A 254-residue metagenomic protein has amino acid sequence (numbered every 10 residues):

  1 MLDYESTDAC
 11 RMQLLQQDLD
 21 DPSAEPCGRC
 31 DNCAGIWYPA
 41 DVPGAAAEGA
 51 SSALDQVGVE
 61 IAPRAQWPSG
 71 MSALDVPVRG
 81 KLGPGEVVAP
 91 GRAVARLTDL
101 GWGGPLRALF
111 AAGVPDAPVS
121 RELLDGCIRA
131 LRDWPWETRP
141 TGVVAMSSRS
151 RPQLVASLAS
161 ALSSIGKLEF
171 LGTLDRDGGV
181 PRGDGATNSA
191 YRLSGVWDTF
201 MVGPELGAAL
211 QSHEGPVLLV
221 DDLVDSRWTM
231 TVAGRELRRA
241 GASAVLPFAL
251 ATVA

Functional and structural regions predicted by a protein language model:
M1-G85: C-terminal accessory region of SF2 helicases/translocases
P26, R139, G241-A244: Short loop/turn motifs at secondary-structure junctions
A34, E48-V57, T231-A254: PRPP-dependent phosphoribosyltransferase catalytic core
A50-G142, P152, A156, S160 (+2 more regions): Active-site-facing substrate-recognition patch
M146-R149: Structural motif
L162, G166, L237-R238: Hydrophobic alpha-helical packing residues
L219-V220: Generic enzyme active-site microenvironment
D225-S226: Activation segment
